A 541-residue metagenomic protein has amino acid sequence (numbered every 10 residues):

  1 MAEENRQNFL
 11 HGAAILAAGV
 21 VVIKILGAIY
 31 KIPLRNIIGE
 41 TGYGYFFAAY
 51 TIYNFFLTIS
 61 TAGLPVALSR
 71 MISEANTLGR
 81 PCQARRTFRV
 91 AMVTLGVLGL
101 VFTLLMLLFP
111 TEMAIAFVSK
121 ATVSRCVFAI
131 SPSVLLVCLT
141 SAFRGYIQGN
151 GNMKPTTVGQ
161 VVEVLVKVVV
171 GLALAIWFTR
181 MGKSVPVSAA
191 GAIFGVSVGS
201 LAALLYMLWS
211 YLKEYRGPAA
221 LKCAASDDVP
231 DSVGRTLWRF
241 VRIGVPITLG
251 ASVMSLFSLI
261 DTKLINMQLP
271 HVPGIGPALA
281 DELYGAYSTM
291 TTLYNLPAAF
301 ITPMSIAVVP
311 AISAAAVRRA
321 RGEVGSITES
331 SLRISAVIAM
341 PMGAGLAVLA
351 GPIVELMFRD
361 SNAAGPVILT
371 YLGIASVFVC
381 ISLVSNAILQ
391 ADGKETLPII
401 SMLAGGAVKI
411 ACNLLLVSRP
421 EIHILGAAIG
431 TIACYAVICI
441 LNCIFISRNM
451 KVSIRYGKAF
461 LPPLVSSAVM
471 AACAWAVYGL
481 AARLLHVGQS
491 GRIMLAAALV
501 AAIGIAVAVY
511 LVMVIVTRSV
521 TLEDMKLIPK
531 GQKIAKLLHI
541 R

Functional and structural regions predicted by a protein language model:
M1-L26, C82, R86, D227-M254 (+2 more regions): N-terminal membrane topogenesis motif
N8-V66, G96, T103, L107 (+2 more regions): Signature of the first transmembrane helix
R35-F55, V185-A190, R235-I243, N266-Y294 (+1 more regions): Interfacial/gating helices of multi-pass transporter permease domains
A62-T77, M290, A298-R319: Helix-loop junctions and terminal segments of transmembrane helices in multi-pass membrane transport/translocation
T111-I130, D281, A347-S376, Q489-S490: Interfacial segments at transmembrane-helix termini and the short loops linking adjacent helices
L136-G159, I374-A404: Membrane-interface junctions at transmembrane-helix termini in multi-pass inner-membrane proteins
A173-T179, V198-V229, I432-R483, A508-K526: C-terminal transmembrane helix end/exit motif
Y478-R541: Membrane-proximal transmembrane or re-entrant/amphipathic helices at the cytosolic face
